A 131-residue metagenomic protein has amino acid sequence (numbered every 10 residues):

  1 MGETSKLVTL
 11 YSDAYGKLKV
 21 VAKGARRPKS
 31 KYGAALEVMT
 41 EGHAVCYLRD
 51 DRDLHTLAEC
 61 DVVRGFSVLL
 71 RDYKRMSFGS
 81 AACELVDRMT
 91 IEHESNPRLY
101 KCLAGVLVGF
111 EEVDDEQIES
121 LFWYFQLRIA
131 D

Functional and structural regions predicted by a protein language model:
M1-L7, Y11-D131: Non-catalytic alpha-helical scaffolds and adjoining flexible linkers that form interface surfaces for assembly
